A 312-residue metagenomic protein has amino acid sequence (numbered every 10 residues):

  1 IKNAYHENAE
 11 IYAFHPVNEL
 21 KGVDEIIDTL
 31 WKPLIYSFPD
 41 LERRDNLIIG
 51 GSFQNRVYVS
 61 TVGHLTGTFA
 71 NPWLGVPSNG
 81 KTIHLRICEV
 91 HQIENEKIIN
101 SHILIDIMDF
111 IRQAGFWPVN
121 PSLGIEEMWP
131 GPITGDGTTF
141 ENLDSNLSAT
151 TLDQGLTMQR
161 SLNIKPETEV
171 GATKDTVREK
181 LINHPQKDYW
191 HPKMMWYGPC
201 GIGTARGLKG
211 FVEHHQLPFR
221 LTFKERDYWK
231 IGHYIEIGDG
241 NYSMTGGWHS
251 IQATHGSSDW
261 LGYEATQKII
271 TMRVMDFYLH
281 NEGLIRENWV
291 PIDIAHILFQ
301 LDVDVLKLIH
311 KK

Functional and structural regions predicted by a protein language model:
I1-K312: C-terminal and inter-domain tail/linker signature
